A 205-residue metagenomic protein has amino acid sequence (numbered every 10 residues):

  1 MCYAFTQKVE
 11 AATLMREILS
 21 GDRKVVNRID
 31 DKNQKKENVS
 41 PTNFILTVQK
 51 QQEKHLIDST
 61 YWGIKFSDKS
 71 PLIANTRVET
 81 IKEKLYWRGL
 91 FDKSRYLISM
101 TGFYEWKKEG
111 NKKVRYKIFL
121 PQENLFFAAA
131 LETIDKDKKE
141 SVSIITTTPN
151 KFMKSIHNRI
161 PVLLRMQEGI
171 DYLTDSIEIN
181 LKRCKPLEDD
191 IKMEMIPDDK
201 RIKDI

Functional and structural regions predicted by a protein language model:
M1-I205: Short linear sequence motif anchored by a di-proline
